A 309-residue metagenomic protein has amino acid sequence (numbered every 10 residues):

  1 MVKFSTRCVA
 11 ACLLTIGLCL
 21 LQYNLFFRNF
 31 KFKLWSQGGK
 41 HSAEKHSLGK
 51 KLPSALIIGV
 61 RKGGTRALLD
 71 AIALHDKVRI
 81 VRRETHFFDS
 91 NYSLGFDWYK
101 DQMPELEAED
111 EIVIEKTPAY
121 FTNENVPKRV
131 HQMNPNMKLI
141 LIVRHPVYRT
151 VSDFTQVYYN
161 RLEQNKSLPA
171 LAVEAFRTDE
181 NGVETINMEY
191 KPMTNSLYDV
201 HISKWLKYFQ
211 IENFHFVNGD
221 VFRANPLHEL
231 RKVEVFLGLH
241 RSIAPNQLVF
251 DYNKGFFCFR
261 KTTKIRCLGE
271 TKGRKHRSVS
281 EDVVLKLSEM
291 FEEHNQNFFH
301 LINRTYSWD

Functional and structural regions predicted by a protein language model:
V2-F121, M133, M137, V147-V173 (+1 more regions): PAPS-dependent sulfotransferase catalytic core
L25-F32, S203-E289, E293-Q296, W308-D309: The conserved 3'-phosphoadenosine-5'-phosphosulfate
S47-G49, T178-N187, G269-D282: Short glycine/proline-rich turn/loop motifs
I58-R61, R66, A71-L74, V78 (+3 more regions): Marks the mature luminal ectodomains of secretory-pathway proteins
G64-A67, F121-E124, P146-S152, Y158-Y159 (+3 more regions): Short catalytic/ligand-binding loop motif for oxyanion handling, primarily in non-cytosolic enzymes, centered on
G64-T65, Y99, I114, V130 (+6 more regions): Generic structural signal for small/hydrophobic residues in well-ordered secondary structure, especially within
S93-E107, L162-K232, F236, R241-N246 (+1 more regions): PAPS-dependent sulfotransferase catalytic domain
T122-L141, D199-L206: ATP-dependent NMP and nucleoside kinases share a basic, alpha-helical "lid"
